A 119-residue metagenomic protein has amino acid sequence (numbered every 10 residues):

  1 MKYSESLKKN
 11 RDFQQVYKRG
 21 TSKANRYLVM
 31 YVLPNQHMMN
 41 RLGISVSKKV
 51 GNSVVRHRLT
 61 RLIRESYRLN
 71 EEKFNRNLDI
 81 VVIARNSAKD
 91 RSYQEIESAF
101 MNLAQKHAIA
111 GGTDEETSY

Functional and structural regions predicted by a protein language model:
M1-Y119: Positively charged, solvent-exposed patches that mediate nucleic-acid binding
